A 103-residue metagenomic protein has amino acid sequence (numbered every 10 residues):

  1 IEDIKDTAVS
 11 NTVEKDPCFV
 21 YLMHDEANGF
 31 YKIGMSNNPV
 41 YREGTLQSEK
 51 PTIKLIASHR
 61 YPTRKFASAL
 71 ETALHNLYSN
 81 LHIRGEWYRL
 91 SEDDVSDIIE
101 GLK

Functional and structural regions predicted by a protein language model:
I1-K103: Non-catalytic accessory segments flanking enzymatic or RNA/DNA-binding domains
